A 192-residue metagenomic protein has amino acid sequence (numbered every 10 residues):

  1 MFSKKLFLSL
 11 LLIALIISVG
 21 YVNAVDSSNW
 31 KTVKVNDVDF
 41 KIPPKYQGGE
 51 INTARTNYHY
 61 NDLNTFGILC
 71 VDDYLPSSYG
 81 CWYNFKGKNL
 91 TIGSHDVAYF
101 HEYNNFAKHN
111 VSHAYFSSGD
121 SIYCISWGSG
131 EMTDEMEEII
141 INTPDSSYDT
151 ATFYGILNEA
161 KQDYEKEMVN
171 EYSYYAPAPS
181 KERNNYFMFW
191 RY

Functional and structural regions predicted by a protein language model:
M1-V25, F189: Secretory targeting signatures
L6-F7, V22, K41, D72-L75: Extended, non-core accessory segments
L11, V19-Y21, H95, V111 (+3 more regions): Short, intrinsically disordered, low-complexity terminal segments
V25-T32: Cleaved targeting-peptide boundary
W30, Y46-G49, N84, P144: Short glycine-aromatic motifs
V35-N52: Proline-anchored loop/turn motifs at beta-strand termini and strand-loop-strand connectors
Y46-Q47, S121-Y192: Surface-exposed amphipathic alpha-helical segments
E50-M136, Y186: Conserved polar/disulfide-associated segments of primarily extracytoplasmic proteins
